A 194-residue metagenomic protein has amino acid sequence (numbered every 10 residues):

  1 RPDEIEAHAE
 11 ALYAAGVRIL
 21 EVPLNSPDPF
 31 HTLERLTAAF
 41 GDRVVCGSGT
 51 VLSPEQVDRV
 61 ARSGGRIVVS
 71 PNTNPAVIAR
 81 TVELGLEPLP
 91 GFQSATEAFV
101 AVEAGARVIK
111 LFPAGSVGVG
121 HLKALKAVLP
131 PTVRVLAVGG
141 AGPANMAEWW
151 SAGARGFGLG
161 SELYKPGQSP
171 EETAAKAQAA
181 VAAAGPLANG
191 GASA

Functional and structural regions predicted by a protein language model:
R1-R66, T73, E83, P143-A144 (+1 more regions): Conserved N-terminal beta1-alpha1 strand-loop-helix module at the mouth
G16, F40, G64, N72 (+6 more regions): Conserved functional loop/turn residues at catalytic and ligand-binding sites
L20-V22, C46-G49, V68-S70, P88-G91 (+3 more regions): Hydrophobic faces of well-ordered beta-strands that scaffold small-molecule active sites in alpha/beta enzyme cores
L24-N25, V51, N72-P75, Q93-S94 (+3 more regions): Short, ordered loop/turn segments at secondary-structure junctions
S53-S63, T96-A104, A141-F157: Catalytic cores of alpha/beta
D58, V77-T81, F99-E103, V119-L122 (+2 more regions): Short, charged, surface-exposed secondary-structure boundary motifs
I67, P71-V117: Histidine/lysine/aspartate-rich catalytic loop segments that bind and position anionic ligands
I67, P71-V77, L111-V119, A152-K176: Glycine-rich phosphate-binding active-site loops on the catalytic face of alpha/beta enzymes
